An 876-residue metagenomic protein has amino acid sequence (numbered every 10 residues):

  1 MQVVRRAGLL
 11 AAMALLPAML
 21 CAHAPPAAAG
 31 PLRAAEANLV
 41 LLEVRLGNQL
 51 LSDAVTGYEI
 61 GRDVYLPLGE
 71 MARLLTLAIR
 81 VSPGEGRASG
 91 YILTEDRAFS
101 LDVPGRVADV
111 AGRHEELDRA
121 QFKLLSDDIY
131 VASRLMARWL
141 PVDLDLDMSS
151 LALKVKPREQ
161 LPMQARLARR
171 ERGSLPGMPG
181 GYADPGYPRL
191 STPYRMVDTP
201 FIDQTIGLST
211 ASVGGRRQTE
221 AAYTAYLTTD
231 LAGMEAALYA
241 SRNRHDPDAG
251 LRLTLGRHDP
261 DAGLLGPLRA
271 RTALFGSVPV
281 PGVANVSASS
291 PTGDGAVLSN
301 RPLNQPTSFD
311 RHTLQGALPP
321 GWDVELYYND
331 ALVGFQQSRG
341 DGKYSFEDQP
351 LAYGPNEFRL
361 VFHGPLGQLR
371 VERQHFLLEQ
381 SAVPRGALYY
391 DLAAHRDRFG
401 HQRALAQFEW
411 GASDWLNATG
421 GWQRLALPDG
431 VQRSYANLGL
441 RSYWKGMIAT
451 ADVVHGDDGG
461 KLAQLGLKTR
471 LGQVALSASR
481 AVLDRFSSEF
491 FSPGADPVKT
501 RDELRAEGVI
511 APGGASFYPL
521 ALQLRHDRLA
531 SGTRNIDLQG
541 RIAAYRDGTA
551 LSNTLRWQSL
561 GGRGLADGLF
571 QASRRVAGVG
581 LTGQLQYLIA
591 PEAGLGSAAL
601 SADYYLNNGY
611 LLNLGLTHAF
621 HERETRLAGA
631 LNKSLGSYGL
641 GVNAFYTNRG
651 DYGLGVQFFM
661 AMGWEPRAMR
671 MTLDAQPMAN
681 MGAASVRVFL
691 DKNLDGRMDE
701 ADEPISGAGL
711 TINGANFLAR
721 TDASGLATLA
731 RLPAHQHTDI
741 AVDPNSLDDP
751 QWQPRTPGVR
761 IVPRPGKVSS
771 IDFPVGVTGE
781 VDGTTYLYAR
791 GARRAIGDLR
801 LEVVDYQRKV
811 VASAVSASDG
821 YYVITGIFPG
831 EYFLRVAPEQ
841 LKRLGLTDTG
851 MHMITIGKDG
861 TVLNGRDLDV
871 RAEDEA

Functional and structural regions predicted by a protein language model:
Q2-A11: Bacterial N-terminal signal peptides that target proteins for export
L10-C21: Bacterial N-terminal signal peptides
P25-S212: Primary recognition of N-terminal secretory signal peptides and signal-anchoring hydrophobic helices
L46-L50, V110-R113, Y327-D330, I712-G714 (+1 more regions): Short strand-turn-strand beta-turns centered on an Asx-Gly dipeptide
R138-W139, L151, P157-Q218, T224-D323 (+10 more regions): Flexible, glycine-rich linker and terminal segments associated with outer-membrane beta-barrel/transport systems
K343-F346, L718, S724-R731, S813 (+1 more regions): Short, surface-exposed beta-strand/beta-hairpin micro-motifs centered on an aromatic residue
N356-F358, H737-T738, Y832-L834: A short tyrosine-centered beta-strand micro-motif
